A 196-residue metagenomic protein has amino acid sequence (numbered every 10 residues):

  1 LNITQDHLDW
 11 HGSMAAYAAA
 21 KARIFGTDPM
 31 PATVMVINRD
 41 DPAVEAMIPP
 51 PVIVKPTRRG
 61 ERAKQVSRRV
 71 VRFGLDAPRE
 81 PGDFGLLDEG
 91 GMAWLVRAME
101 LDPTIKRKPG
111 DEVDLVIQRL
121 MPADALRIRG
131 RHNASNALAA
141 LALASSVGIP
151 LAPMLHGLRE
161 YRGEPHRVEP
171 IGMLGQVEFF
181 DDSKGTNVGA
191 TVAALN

Functional and structural regions predicted by a protein language model:
N2-E178: Acidic, Mg2+-coordinating active-site environments of NTP-dependent enzymes
S183-N196: AMP-binding/adenylate-forming catalytic core of the ANL superfamily
